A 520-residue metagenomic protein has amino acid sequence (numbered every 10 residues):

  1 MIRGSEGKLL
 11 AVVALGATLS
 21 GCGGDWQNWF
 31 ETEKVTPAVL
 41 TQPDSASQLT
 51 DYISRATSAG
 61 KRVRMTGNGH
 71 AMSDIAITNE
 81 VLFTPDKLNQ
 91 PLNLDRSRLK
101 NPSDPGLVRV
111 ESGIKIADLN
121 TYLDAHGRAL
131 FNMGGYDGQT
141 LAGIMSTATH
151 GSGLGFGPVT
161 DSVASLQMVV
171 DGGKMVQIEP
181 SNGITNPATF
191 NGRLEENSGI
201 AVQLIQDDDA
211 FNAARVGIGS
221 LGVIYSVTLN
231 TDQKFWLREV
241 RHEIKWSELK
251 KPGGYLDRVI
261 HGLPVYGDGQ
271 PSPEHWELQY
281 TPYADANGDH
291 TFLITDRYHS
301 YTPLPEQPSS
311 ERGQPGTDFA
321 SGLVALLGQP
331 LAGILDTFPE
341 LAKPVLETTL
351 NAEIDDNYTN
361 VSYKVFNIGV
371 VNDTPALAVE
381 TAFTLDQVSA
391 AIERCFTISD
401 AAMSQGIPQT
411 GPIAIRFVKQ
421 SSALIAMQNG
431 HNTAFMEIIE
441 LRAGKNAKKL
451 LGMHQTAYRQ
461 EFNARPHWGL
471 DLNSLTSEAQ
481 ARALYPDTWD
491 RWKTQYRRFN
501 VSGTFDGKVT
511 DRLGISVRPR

Functional and structural regions predicted by a protein language model:
M1-L9: Bacterial N-terminal signal peptides that target proteins for export
A11-T18: Bacterial N-terminal signal peptides
T32-G113, A117-G135, A148-G153: Glycine-rich N-terminal segment of FAD-binding domains in flavoprotein oxidoreductases, spanning the beta-loop-helix
I144-V259: FAD-binding subdomain of flavoenzyme oxidoreductases
Y266-Q279, M403-A414, F462-L472: Flexible, glycine/charged-enriched surface loops at secondary-structure junctions
E277-K449: C-terminal substrate-recognition/cap domain of FAD-linked oxidoreductases
K364-V371, N446-L450, T456-R520: Activity-critical C-terminal alpha-helical subdomain
